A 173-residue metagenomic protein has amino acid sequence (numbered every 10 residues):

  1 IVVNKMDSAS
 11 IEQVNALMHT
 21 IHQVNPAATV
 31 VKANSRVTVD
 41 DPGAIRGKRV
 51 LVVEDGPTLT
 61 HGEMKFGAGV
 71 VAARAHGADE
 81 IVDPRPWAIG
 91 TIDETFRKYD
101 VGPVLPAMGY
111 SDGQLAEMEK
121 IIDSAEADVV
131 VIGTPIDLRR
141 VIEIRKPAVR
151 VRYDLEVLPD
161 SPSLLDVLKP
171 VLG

Functional and structural regions predicted by a protein language model:
I1-K32, V141: Conserved C-terminal guanine-recognition region of P-loop GTPase G domains, centered on the G4
A28-T29, N34-G173: P-loop NTP-binding site
